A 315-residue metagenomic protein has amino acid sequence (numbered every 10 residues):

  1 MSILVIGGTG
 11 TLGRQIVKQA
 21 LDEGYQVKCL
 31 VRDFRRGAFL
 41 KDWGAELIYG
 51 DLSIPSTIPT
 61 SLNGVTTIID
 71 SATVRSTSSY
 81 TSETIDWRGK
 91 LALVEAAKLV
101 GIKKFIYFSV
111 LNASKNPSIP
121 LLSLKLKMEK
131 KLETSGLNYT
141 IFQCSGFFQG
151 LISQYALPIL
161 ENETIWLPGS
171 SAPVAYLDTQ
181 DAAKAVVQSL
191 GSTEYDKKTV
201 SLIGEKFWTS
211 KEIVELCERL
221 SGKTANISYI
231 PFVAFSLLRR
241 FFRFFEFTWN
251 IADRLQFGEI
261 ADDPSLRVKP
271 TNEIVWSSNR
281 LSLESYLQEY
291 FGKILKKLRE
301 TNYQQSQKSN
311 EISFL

Functional and structural regions predicted by a protein language model:
S2-Q26, R35-D42, S53-S56, S76 (+5 more regions): Oxidoreductase cofactor-interface core, primarily capturing Rossmann-like NAD(P)-dependent enzymes
A45-T66: Conserved Rossmann-fold cofactor-binding substructure of NAD(P)-dependent oxidoreductases
P59, V94, T179-V187, R280-Q288: Short, amphipathic alpha-helical "lid/cap" segments that border enzyme active or binding sites
T66, K103-K104: Short acidic/polar active-site loop segments enriched in Thr and Asp
S71-A72, S109: Glycine-rich, N-terminal phosphate-binding loop of Rossmann-like dinucleotide-binding domains
F232-L315: A hydrophobic C-terminal alpha-helical subdomain
